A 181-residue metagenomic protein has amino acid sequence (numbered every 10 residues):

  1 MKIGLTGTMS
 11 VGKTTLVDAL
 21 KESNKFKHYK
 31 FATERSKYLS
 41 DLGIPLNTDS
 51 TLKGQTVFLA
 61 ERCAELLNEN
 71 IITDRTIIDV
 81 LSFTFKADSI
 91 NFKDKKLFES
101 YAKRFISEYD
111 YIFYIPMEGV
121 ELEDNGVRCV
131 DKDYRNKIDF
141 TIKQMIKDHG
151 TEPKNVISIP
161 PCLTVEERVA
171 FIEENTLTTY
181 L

Functional and structural regions predicted by a protein language model:
M1-K2: Pre-Walker A (Motif I) flank of P-loop NTPase domains
L5: Hydrophobic anchor at the beta1->P-loop junction of P-loop NTPases
M9: The conserved Walker
K13: Conserved lysine of the Walker
D18-A64: Conserved substrate/cofactor phosphate-moiety recognition/catalytic segment in nucleotide-dependent phosphotransferases
E34, D74-I77, Y114-G119: Short loop/turn segments at strand-loop or loop-helix junctions that form parts of catalytic or ligand-binding pockets
I44-F85, N91-F92: Conserved nucleotide-sensing/catalytic segment adjacent to the nucleotide-binding pocket in NTP-handling enzymes
D88-L163: A glycine- and Lys/Arg-enriched "phosphate-lid" helix/loop adjacent to the NTP-binding pocket of small-molecule kinases
